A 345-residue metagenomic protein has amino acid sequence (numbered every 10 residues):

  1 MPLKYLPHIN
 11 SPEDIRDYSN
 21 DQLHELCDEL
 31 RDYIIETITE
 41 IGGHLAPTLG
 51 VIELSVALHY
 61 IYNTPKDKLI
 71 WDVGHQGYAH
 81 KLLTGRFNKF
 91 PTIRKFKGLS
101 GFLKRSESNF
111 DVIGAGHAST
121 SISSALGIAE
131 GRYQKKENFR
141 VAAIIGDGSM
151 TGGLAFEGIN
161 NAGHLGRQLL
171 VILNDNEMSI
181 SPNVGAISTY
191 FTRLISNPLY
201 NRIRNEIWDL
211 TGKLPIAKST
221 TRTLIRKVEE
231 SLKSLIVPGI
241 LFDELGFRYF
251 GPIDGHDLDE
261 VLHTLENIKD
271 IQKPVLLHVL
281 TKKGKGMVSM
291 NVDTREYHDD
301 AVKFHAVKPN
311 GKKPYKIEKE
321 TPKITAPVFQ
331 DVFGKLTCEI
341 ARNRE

Functional and structural regions predicted by a protein language model:
M1-T84, L241-L265, I271, V275-H278: N-terminal amphipathic, basic-rich helices that act as targeting or association modules
S11-R16, I35-G43, E107-G114, F247-G251 (+2 more regions): Glycine- and acidic
R16, N20-H24, H44, D111-A118 (+3 more regions): Short acidic-aromatic active-site loops that bind/stabilize oxyanions
D28-T39, N63, K95-G98, E130-Q134 (+11 more regions): Generic secondary-structure signature for well-ordered alpha-helical cores
H44-L165, F329-E345: Cofactor-binding active-site loop characterized by glycine-rich and histidine/acidic residues
D72, I144-I145, L170-N174, H278-K282: Short beta-strand segments
G152-N174, S188-N197: A short alpha/beta connector and helix-capping loop motif
E177-F333: Long, well-ordered, tryptophan-enriched scaffold segments
